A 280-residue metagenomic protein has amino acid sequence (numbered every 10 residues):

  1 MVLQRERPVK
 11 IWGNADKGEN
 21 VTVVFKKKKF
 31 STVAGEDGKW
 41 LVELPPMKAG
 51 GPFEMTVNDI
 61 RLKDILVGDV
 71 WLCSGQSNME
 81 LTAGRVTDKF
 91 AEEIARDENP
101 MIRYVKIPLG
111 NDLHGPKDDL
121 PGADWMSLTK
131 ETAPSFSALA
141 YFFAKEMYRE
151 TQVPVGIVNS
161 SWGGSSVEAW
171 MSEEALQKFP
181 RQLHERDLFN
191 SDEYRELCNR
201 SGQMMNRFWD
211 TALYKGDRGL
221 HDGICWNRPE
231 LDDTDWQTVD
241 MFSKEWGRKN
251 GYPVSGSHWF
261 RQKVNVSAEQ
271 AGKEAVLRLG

Functional and structural regions predicted by a protein language model:
M1-E6, N14, G18-E19, P108-K117: Acidic, contiguous N-terminal accessory segments
M1-N14, G256-E269: Extracellular ectodomain segments of secreted/surface proteins
W12, W236, V264, Q270-G280: Aromatic-lined ligand-binding clefts that engage carbohydrates, nucleic acids, or primary amines
W12-K89: Extended acidic/polar, glycine-enriched regions that form or flank non-catalytic beta-rich accessory modules
I60-N99, A144, Y148, Q152 (+2 more regions): Accessory carbohydrate-binding/adhesion or oligomerization-edge regions at the termini of glycan-active proteins
S77-S137, V155: Secondary-structure boundary elements
D119-N159, G164-S166, Q270-V276: A conserved hydrophobic secondary-structure block that centers on an alpha-helix together with its immediately flanking
G247-W259: Extracellular beta-rich ligand/substrate-recognition surface
